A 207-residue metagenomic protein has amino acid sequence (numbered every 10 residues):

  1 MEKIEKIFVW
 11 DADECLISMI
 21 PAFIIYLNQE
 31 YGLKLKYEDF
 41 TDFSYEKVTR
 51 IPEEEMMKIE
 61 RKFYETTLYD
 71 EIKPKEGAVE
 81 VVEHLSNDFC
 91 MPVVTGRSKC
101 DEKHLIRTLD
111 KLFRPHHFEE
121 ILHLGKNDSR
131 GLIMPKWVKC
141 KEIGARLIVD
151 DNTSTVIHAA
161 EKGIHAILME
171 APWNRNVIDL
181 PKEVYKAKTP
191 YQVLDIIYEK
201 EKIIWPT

Functional and structural regions predicted by a protein language model:
M1-M57: Active-site neighborhood of HAD-like aspartate-dependent phosphohydrolases
C15, K99, S154: Conserved Rossmann-like nucleotide-cofactor binding loop
I20, R97, P172-W173: Short, flexible active-site-adjacent loop segments at beta-strand->alpha-helix junctions, enriched in small/polar
S44-E80: Metal-dependent phosphoesterase signature
E65-V93, K99-I106: Short, acidic loop-to-helix structural element flanking the phosphoryl-transfer center in phosphate-processing enzymes
N87, E102-T207: C-terminal cap/substrate-recognition subdomain and adjoining C-terminal extension of metal-dependent phosphatase-like
